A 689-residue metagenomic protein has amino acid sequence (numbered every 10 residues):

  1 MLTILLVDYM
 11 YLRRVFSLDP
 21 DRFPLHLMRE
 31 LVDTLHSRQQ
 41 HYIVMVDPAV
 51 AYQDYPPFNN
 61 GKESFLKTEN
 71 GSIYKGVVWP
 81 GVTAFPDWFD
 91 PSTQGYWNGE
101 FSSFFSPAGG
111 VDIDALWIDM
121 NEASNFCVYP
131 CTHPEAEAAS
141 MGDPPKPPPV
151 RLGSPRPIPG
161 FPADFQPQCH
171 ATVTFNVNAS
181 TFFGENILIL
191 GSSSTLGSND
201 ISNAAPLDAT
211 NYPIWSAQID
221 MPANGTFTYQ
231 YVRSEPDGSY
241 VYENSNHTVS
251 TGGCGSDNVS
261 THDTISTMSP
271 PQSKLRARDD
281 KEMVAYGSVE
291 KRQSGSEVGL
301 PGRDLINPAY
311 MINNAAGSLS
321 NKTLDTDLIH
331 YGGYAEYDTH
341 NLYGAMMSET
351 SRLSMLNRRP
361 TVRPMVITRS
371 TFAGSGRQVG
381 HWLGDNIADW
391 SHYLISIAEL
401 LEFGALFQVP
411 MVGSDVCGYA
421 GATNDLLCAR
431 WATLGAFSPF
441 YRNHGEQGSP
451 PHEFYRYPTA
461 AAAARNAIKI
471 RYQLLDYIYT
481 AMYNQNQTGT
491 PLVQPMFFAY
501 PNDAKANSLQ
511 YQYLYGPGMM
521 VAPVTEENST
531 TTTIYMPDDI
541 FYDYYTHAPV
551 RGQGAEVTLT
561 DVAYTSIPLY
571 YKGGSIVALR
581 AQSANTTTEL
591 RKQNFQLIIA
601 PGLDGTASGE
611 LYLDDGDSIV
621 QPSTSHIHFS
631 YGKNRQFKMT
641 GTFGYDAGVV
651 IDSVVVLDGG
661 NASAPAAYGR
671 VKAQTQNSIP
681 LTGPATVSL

Functional and structural regions predicted by a protein language model:
M1-C169, K274-S566, Y571-K572: Catalytic-domain carbohydrate-binding cleft regions of carbohydrate-active enzymes
A171-F175, R635-F637: Structural beta-strand segments of beta-rich domains
A179-T226, S234-G253: Aromatic-rich carbohydrate-binding modules that target alpha-glucans
G191, T530-H547, G648-A667: Beta-strand-rich binding/interaction modules
S234-R278, T560: Structured interaction patches on ligand/partner-binding surfaces of diverse proteins
T267-L275, G554-A600, K672-L689: C-terminal beta-strand-rich structural cap/linker in extracellular carbohydrate-active enzymes
M355, Y571-V671: Accessory, solvent-exposed terminal regions and/or long lumenal/extracellular loops of proteins
